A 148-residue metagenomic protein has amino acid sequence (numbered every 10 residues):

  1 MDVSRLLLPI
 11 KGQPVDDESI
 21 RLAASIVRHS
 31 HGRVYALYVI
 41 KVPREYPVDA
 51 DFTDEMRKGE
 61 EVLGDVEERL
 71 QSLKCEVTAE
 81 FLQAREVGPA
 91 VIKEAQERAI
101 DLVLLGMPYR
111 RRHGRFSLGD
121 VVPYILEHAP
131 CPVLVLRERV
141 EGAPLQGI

Functional and structural regions predicted by a protein language model:
M1, Q71-V103, V140-I148: Structural beta-alpha unit
M1-D49, Q71-T78, H128: Small/aliphatic-rich secondary-structure junction motif
S19, Y46-D49, A90-I92, R115-F116 (+1 more regions): Short, well-ordered secondary-structure micro-motifs
L22, E55-V66, A90: Short, solvent-exposed amphipathic alpha-helices that sit in or adjacent to ligand/effector-binding or catalytic
A24, I92, P123: Active-site phosphate/pyrophosphate- and oxyanion-stabilizing loops and adjacent acidic/basic residues in soluble
L37-E61, G142-I148: Acidic, proline/glycine-rich short linear motifs
D51-M56, Q96-R98, V121-V122: Short, hinge-like loop/turn segments at secondary-structure boundaries
L105-H128, E141-Q146: Glycine-rich, Arg-bearing micro-motifs that act as flexible, cationic patches
